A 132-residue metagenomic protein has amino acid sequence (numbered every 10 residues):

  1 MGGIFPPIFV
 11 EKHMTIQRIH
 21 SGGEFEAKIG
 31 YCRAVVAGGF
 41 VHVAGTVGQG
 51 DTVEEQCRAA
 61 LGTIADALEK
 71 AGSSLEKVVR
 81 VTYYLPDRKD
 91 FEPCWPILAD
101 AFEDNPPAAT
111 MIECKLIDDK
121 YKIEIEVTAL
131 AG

Functional and structural regions predicted by a protein language model:
I4-H13: Short, Lys/Arg-enriched N-terminal segments with co-localized hydrophobic residues within the first ~10-30 amino acids
H13-G132: Short, polar/acidic, helix-capping and beta-turn segments at strand->helix junctions that line the mouths
